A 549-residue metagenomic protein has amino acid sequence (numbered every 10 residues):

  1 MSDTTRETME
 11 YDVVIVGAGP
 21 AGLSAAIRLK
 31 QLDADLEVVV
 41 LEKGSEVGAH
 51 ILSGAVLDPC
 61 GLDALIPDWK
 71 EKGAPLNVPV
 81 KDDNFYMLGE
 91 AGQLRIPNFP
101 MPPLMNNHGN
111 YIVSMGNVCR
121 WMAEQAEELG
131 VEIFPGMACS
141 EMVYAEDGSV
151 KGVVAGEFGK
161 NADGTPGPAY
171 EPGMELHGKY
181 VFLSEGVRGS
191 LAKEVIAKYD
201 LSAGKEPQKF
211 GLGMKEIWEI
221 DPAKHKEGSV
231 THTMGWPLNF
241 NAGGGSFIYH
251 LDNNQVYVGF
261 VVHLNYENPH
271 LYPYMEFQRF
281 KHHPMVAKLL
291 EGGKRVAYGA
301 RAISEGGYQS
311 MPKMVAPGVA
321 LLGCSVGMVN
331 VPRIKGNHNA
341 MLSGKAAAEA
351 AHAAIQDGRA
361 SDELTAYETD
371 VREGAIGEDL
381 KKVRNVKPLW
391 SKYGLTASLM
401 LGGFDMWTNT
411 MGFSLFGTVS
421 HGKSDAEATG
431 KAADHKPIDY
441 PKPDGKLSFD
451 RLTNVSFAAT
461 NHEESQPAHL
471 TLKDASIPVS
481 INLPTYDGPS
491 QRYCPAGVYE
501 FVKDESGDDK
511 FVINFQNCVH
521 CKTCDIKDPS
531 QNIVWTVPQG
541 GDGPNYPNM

Functional and structural regions predicted by a protein language model:
M1-S414, E463-Q466, I477, N482-V498 (+5 more regions): Residues forming the flavin
W390-K446: C-terminal auxiliary extensions adjacent to catalytic cores
A433-A496: A broadly conserved sequence feature marking short terminus-proximal activation segments in nucleic acid-centric
